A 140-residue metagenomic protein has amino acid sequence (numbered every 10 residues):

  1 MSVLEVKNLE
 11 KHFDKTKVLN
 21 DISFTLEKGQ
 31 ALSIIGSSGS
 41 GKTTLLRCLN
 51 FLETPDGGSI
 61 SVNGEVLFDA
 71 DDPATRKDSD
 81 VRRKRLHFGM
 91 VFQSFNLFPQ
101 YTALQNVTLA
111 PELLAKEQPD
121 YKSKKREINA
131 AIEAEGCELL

Functional and structural regions predicted by a protein language model:
T16-K17, R82: Short coil-to-beta microelement around the adenine-binding A-loop and adjacent beta1/P-loop entry of ABC ATPase
I35-S37: The feature captures the beta-strand-to-loop junction immediately N-terminal to the Walker
N50: Helix-to-loop junction immediately C-terminal to a conserved catalytic motif
G58-D71, D120, K124, C137: Conserved ABC transporter NBD signature motif
L67-G89, K125: ABC ATPase NBD coupling module
Y101-A110, E117-D120: Short coil-to-helix segment of the ABC ATPase nucleotide-binding domain corresponding to the Q-loop/switch region
